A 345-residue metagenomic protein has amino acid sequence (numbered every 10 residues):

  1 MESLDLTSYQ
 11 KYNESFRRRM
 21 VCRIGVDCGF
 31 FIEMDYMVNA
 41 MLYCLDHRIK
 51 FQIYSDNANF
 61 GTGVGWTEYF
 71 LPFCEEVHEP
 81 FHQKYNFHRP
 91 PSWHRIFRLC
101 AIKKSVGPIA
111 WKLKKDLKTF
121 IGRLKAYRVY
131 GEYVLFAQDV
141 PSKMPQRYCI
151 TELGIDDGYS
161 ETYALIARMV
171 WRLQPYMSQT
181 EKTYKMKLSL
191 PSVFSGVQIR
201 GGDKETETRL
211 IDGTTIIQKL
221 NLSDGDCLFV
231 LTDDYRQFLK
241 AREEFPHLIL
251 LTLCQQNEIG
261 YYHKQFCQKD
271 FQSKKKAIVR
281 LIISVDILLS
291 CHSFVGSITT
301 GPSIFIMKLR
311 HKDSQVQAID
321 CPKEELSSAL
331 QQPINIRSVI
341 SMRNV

Functional and structural regions predicted by a protein language model:
E2-G225: Secretory-pathway glycan-assembly enzymes, especially type II membrane glycosyltransferases that use nucleotide-sugar
I53-N59, H88-S92, V230-R236, K264-Q268 (+2 more regions): Low-complexity, flexible helical/coil segments
A58, Q255-N257, K323-E325: Residue-level detector of flexible, active-site-proximal loop/helix-junction positions within diverse enzyme catalytic
N59-T62, E205-T206, D234-A241, L326-S328: Short, charged/polar "capping" segments at the starts of alpha-helices and the immediately preceding loops
C227-D313, A318: Donor-binding and catalytic core of enzymes assembling or modifying cell-surface/extracellular glycoconjugates
T299-V345: Nucleotide-sugar donor-binding patch of glycosyltransferase catalytic domains
